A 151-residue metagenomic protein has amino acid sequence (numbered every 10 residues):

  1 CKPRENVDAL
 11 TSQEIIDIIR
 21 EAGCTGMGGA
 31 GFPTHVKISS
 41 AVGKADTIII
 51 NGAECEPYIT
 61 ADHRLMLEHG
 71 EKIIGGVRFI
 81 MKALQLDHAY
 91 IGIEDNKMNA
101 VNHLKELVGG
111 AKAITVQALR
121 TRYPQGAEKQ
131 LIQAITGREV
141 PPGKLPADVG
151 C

Functional and structural regions predicted by a protein language model:
C1-M27, M98-N99: Acidic low-complexity segments
E14-I15, E21-A22, G43-D46, L84-H88 (+1 more regions): Short coil/turn connectors at secondary-structure junctions
G23-S39: Conserved phosphate/anionic-ligand binding catalytic regions in large, soluble enzymes, centered on
S40-A41, R64-L67, K105-G110: Short, solvent-exposed amphipathic alpha-helical segments in soluble enzyme and RNA/protein-processing domains
I48-D62: Gly-rich Lys/Arg/Thr-decorated short loops/hinges at beta-loop-alpha junctions or inter-strand turns that position
H63-E71, D95-N99: Cofactor-cradling patches in redox/metallo enzymes
L67-A83: Histidine-anchored nucleotide/phosphate-binding helix
D87-C151: Hydrophobic alpha-helical positions that pack around
